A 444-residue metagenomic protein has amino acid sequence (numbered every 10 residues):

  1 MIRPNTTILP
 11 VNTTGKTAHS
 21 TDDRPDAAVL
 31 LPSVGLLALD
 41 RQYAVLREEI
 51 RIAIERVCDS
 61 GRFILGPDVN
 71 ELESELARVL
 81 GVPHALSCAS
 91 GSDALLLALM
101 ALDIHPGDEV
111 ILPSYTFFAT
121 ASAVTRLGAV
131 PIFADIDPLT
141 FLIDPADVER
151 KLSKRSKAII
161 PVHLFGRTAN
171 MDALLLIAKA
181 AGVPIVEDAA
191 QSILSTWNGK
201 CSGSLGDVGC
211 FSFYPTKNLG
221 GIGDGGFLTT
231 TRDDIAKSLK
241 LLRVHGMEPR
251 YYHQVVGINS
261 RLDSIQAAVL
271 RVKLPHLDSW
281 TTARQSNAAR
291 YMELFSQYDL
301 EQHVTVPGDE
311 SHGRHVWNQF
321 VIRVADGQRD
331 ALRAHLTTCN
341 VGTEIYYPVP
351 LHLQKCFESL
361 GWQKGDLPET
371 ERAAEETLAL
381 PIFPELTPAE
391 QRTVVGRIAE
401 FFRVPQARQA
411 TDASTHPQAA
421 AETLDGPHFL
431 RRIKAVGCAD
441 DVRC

Functional and structural regions predicted by a protein language model:
I2-R62, V442-C444: N-terminal "arm"/small-domain region of PLP-dependent enzymes with the aminotransferase-like
T21-A28, D40, I52, V69-S74 (+6 more regions): PLP-dependent aminotransferase class I/II
S60-E109, A123-L127, I132-D135, K200: Phosphate-binding glycine-rich loop
L86, I111, I132, I185-V186 (+3 more regions): Structural detector of well-ordered beta-strand residues that form the stable sheet scaffold of enzyme domains
M100-A189, T196: PLP-dependent aminotransferase-like
A123-V124, I177, C201, N218 (+1 more regions): Hydrophobic/aromatic ligand-binding patch that stacks against planar heteroaromatic rings of cofactors or nucleotides
E187-I222, P249-Q254: Conserved active-site segment immediately N-terminal to the catalytic lysine that forms the internal aldimine
F211-S212, G226-R232, R271: Short beta-strand-to-turn element immediately C-terminal to the catalytic PLP-Schiff-base lysine in fold type I
